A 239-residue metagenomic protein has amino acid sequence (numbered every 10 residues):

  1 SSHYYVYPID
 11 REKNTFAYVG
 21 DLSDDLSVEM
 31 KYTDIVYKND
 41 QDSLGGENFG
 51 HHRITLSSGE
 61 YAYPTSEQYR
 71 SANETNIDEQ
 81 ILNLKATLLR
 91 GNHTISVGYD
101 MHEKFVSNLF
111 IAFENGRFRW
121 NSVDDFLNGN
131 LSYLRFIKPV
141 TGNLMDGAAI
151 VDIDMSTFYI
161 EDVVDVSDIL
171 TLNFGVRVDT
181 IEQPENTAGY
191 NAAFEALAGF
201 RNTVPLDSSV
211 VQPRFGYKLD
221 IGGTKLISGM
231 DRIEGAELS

Functional and structural regions predicted by a protein language model:
S1-Y159, A196-A198: Replace "related TpsB outer-membrane translocases also match" with "some related outer-membrane beta-barrels such as
V19, K31-T33, N76-E79, T87 (+3 more regions): Structural signature of Gram-negative outer-membrane beta-barrels, strongest in the C-terminal barrel of TonB-dependent
